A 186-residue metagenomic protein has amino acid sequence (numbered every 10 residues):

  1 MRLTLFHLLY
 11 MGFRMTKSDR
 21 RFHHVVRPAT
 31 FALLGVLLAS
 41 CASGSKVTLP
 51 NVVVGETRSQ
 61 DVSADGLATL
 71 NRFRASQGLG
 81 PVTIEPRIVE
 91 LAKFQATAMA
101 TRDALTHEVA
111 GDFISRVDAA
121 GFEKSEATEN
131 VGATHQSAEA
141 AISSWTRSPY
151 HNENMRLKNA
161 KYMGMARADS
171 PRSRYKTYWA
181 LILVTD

Functional and structural regions predicted by a protein language model:
M1-A39: Sec-dependent bacterial lipoprotein signal peptides
T16-K17, A133-D186: Disulfide-stabilized extracellular recognition modules
G35-Q60: Bacterial Sec signal peptide processing site at the extreme N-terminus
V52-D61, S76-I84, M99-A104, A127-G132 (+1 more regions): Second-shell loop/turn segments in exported
D61, D65-R72, T83, R87-F94 (+6 more regions): Extracytoplasmic/secreted proteins, especially bacterial periplasmic and envelope-associated proteins
A75-G78, D118-A120: Short polybasic/polar patches that bind polyanions
S76-E90, D103-F113, T128, N152-A168: Surface-exposed patches in mature extracellular/periplasmic domains of secreted proteins
E90-Q136: Short, surface-exposed glycine/acidic/tryptophan-bearing loops
